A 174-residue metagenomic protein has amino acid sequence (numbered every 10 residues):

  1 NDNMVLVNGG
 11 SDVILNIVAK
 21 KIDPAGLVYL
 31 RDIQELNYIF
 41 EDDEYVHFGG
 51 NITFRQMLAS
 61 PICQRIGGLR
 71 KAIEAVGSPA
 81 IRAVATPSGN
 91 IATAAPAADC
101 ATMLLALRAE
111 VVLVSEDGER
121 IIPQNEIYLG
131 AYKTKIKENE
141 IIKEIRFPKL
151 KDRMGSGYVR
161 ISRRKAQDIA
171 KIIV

Functional and structural regions predicted by a protein language model:
N1-V174: C-terminal structural segment of proteins
